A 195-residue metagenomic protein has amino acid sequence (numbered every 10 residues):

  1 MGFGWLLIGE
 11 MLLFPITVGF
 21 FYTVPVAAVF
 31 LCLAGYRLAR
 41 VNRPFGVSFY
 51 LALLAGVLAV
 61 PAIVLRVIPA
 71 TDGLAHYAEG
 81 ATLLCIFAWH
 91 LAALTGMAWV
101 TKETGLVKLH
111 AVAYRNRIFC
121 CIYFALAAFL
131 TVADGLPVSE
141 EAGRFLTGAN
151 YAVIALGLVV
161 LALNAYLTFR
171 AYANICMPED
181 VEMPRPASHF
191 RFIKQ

Functional and structural regions predicted by a protein language model:
M1-G4, V41-L53, A113-F119: Membrane-interfacial loop-to-transmembrane alpha-helix junctions, especially the N-terminal start
M1-R37: N-terminal topogenic module of multi-pass integral membrane proteins
P25-A28, L58-A62, G80-G96, G157-L161: Generic alpha-helical transmembrane segments
Y36-F49, A70-G73, T101-V112: Membrane-interface helix-boundary motifs at transmembrane edges
I63-L74, L130-A142: Juxtamembrane "helix-exit" motif on the non-cytosolic side of transmembrane helices
D72-L83, G143-V153: Non-cytosolic membrane-interface motifs at loop->transmembrane helix junctions
C85-L94, V112-G135, N150-V160: Hydrophobic alpha-helical membrane segments
A98-F129, A171-I193: Membrane-helix boundary/juxtamembrane motif in polytopic membrane proteins
